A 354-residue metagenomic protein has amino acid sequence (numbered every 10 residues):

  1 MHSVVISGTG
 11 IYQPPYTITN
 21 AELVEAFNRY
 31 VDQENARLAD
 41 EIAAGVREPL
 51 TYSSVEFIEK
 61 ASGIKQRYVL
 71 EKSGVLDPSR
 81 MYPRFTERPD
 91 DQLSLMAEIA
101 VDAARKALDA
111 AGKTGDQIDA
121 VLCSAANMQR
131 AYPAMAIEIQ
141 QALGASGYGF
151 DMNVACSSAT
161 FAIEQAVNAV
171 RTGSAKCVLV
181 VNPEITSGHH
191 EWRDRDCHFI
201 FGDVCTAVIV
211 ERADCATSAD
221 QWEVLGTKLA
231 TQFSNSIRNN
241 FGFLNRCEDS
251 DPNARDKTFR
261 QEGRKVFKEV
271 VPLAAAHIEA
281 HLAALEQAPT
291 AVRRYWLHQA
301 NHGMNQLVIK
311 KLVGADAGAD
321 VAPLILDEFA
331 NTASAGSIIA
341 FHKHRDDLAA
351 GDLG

Functional and structural regions predicted by a protein language model:
M1-L93, D194-K268, P272, A276: Condensing-enzyme catalytic core mediating Claisen C-C bond formation in acyl metabolism
I6, E48-L50, S54-I58, S62-V154 (+1 more regions): Conserved beta-ketoacyl condensing-enzyme motif
I6-G8, I58, A107, V121 (+6 more regions): Buried hydrophobic positions in well-ordered alpha/beta secondary-structure cores of metabolic enzymes
I11, G63-I64, D109, K113 (+12 more regions): Generic secondary-structure signature for well-ordered alpha-helical cores
Y12-P14, R67, C177, T186 (+2 more regions): Short, electropositive, low-hydrophobicity segments enriched in small/polar residues
A97, V101, N127-Q129, Q141-Y148 (+4 more regions): Claisen-condensing/thiolase-fold acyl-transfer catalytic domains that form or cleave C-C bonds in fatty acid
R105, D109-D116, N127-A254, H344-G354: Acyl-thioester C-C bond-transforming condensing/cleaving domain
